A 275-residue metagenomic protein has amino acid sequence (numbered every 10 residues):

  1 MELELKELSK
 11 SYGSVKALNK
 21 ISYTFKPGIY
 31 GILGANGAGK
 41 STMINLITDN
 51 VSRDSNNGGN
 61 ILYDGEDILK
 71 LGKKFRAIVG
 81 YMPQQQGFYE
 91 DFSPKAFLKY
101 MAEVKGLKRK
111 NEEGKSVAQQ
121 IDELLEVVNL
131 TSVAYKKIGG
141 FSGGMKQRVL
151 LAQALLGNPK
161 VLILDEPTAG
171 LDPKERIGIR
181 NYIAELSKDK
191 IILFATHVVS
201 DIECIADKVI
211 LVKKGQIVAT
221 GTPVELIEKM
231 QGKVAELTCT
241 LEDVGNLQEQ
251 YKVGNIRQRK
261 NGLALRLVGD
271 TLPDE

Functional and structural regions predicted by a protein language model:
A35-G39: Walker A (P-loop) phosphate-binding loop of ABC-type ATPase nucleotide-binding domains
N56-K70, K74-F75: Conserved ABC transporter NBD signature motif
K99, E103-G106, K110-V133: Conserved ABC ATPase "signature" region
L151: Hydrophobic anchor residue at the start of the ABC signature
L162-D165: Catalytic Walker B motif of ABC-type/P-loop ATPase nucleotide-binding domains
N181-V268: ABC transporter nucleotide-binding domain
